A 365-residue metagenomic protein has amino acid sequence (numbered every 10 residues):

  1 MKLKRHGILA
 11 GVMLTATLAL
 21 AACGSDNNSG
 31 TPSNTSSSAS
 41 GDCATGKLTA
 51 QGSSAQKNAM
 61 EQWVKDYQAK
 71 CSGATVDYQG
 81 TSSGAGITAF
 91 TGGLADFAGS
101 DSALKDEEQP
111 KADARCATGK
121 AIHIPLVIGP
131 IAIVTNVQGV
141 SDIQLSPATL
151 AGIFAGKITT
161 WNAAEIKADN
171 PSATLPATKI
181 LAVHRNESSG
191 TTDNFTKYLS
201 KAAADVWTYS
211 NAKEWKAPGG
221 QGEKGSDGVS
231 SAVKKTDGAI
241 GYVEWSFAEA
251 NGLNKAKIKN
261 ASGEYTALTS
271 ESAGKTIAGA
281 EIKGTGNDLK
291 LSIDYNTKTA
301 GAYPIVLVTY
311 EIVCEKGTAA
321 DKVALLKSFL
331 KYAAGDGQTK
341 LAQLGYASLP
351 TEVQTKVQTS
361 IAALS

Functional and structural regions predicted by a protein language model:
M1-A10: Bacterial N-terminal signal peptides that target proteins for export
K2, S25, G41-C43, A173-T178 (+1 more regions): Extracellular/periplasmic juxtamembrane helices and adjacent flexible linkers that interface with membrane partners
A10-A16: Hydrophobic helical h-region of N-terminal Sec-dependent signal peptides in bacterial secretory/periplasmic proteins
T17-A22: C-terminal motif of bacterial Sec signal peptides marking the signal peptidase cleavage site
G30, S36-K167, S230-A232, S246-N251: N-terminal segment of the mature folded domain
I87, S188-E281: Ligand-binding pocket segment of bilobal, Venus flytrap-like solute-binding proteins
G129-S230: Extracytoplasmic ligand-binding site segments that recognize negatively charged/polar headgroups
S262-A324: C-terminal lobe and pocket-closing loops of periplasmic/extracytoplasmic Venus-flytrap solute-binding proteins
